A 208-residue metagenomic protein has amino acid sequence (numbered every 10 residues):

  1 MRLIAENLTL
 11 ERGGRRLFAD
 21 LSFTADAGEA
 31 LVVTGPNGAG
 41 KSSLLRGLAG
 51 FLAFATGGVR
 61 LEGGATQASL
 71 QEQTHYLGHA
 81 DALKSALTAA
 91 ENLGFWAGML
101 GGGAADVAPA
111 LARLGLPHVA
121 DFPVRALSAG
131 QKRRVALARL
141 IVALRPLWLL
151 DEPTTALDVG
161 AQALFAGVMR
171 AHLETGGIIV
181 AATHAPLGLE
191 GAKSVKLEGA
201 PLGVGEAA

Functional and structural regions predicted by a protein language model:
M1-A27, V32, T56: A short, flexible loop at the N-terminus of ABC-type nucleotide-binding domains that lies
A49: Helix-to-loop junction immediately C-terminal to a conserved catalytic motif
A80, S85-G101: Q-loop/switch helix immediately C-terminal to the Walker
A104-A120: Conserved ABC ATPase "signature" region
P123-G130: Conserved ABC ATPase signature
L137, G176: Hydrophobic anchor residue at the start of the ABC signature
W148-E152: Catalytic Walker B motif of ABC-type/P-loop ATPase nucleotide-binding domains
